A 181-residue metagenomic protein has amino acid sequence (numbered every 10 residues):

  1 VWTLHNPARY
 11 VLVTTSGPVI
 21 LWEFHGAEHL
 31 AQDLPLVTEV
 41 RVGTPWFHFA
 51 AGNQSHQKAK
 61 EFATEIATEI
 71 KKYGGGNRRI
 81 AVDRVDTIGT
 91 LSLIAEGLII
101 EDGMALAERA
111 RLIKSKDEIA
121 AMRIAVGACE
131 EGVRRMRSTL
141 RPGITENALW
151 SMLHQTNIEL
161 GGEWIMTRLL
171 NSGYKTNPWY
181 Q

Functional and structural regions predicted by a protein language model:
V1-E131: A composition/biophysics-driven feature that prefers long, compositionally simple stretches
V1-H5, E101-I113, I144-Q181: Short catalytic-site patches enriched in acidic/histidine residues that coordinate or position cofactors/metals
G43-K58, T139-A148, G162-S172: Short flexible/disordered coil segments
A67-K71, R137, H154: Generic structural signal for well-ordered alpha-helical scaffold segments
G74, E130-V133, L140, N157-G161: Structural signal for hydrophobic packing residues in well-ordered secondary-structure cores of soluble enzyme domains
R79-V82, M136-I144: Conserved short loop/turn motifs at secondary-structure junctions
V126-M136, E146, H154: Active-site pocket-lining segments that scaffold enzyme catalytic pockets across diverse folds
